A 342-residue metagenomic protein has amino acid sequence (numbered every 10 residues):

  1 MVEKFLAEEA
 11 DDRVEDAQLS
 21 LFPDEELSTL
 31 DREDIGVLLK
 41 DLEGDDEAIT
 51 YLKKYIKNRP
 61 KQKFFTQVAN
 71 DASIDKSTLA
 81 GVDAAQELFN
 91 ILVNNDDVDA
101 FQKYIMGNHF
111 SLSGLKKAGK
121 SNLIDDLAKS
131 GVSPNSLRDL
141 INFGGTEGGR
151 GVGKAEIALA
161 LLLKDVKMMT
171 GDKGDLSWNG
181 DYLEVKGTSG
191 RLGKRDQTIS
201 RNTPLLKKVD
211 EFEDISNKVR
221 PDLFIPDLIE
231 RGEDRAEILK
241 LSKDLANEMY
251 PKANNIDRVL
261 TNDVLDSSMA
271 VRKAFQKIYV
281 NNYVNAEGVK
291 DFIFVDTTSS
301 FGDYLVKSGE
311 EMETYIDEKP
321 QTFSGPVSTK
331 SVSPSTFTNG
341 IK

Functional and structural regions predicted by a protein language model:
V2-F5, E9-K173, D181, K186-K342: Nucleic-acid endonuclease domains
